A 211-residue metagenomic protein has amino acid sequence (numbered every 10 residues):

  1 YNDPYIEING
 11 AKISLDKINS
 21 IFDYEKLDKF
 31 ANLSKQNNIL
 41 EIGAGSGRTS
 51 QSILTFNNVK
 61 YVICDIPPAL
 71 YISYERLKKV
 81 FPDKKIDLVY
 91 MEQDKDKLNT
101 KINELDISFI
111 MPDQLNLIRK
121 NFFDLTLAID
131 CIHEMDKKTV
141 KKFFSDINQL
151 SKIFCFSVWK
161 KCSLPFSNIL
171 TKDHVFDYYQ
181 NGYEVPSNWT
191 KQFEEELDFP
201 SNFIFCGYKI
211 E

Functional and structural regions predicted by a protein language model:
Y1-S34: Conserved Class I S-adenosyl-L-methionine-dependent methyltransferase catalytic core
Y5-E7, A11, L15, A69-I118 (+2 more regions): Class I (Rossmann-like) S-adenosyl-L-methionine-dependent methyltransferase catalytic domain, capturing the SAM-binding
K35-G45: Conserved class I S-adenosyl-L-methionine
S46-N57: Conserved SAM-binding loop of SAM-dependent methyltransferases across substrates and taxa, primarily the Class I
N116-T126: A short acidic, Gly/Pro-enriched loop at the edge of an enzyme's catalytic core that lines a small-molecule cofactor
A128-C131: A short beta-strand submotif of the Rossmann-like class I SAM-dependent methyltransferase core that lines
E134-I147: A short, conserved alpha-helix within the catalytic core of class I
